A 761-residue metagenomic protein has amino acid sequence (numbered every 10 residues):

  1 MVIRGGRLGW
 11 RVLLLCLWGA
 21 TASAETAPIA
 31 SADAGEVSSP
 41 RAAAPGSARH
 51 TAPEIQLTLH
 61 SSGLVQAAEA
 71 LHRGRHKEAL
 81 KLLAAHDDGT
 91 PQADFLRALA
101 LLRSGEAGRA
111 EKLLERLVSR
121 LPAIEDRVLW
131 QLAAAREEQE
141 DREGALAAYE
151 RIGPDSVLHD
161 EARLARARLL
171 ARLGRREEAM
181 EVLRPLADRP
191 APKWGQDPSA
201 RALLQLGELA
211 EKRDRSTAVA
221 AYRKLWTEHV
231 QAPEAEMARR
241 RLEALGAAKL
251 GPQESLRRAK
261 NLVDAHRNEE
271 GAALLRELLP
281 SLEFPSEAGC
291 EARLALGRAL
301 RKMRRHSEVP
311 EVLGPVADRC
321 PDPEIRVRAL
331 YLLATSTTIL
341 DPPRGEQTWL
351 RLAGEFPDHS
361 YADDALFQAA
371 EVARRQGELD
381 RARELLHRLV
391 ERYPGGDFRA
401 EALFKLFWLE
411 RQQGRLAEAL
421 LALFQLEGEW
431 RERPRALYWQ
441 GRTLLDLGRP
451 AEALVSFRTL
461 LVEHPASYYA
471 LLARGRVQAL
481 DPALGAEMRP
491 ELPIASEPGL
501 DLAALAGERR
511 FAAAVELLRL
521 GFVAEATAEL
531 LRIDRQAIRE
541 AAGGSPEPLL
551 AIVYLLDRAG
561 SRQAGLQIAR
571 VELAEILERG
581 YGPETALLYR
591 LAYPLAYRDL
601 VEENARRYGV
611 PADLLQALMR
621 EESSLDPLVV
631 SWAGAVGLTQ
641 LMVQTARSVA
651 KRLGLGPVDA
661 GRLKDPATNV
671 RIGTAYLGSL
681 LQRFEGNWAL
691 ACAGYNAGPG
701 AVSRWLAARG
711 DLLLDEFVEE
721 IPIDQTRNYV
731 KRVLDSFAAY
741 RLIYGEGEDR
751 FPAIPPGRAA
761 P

Functional and structural regions predicted by a protein language model:
V2, L8, A22-L615, M619-E621 (+8 more regions): Acidic, polar-rich low-complexity tracts and alpha-helical solenoid repeat scaffolds
R11-T21: Bacterial N-terminal signal peptides
L454-S456, Y554-L556, L638, G686 (+1 more regions): Catalytic and substrate-binding regions of cell-wall glycan-acting enzymes that process beta-1,4-linked
G565, V601, G673, Y695 (+1 more regions): Hydrophobic, well-ordered secondary-structure elements that form the walls of internal hydrophobic environments
P611-A617, F684-C692: Acidic/histidine metal-binding catalytic segments
V658-T668: A short, structured beta-strand-centered segment in the mid-to-C-terminal lobe of catalytic cores from group-transfer
A667-R671, R727: Non-membrane alpha-helical structural segments and their capping/turn regions in soluble enzymes
A675-Q682: Short glycine/serine- and small hydrophobic-enriched flexible loop segments
